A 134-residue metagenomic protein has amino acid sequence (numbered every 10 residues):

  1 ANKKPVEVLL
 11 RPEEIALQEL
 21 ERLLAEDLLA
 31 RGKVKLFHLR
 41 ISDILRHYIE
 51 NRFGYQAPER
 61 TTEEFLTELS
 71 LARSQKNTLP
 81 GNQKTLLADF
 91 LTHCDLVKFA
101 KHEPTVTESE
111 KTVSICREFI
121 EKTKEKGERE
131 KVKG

Functional and structural regions predicted by a protein language model:
A1-L36, K124-G134: Hydrophobic, helix-length membrane anchors
K4, V8, L29, K33 (+4 more regions): Non-transmembrane, amphipathic alpha-helical segments
L9-A16, Q83-F90, S109: Generic alpha-helical segment signature
L17-L20, H38, S42, L66 (+3 more regions): Generic structural concept
L23-A30, A72, V97, K101-P104 (+1 more regions): Secondary-structure edge/capping motif, primarily at the C-terminal ends of alpha-helices and the immediately following
A30, Y55-Q56, P104, E130: Short, polar/charged, Gly/Pro-enriched helix-capping and turn/loop motifs at alpha-helix termini and inter-helix linkers
K33-D95: Short, charged amphipathic alpha-helical segments flanked by flexible coils
K98-K126: Charge-enriched, short contiguous segments at helix-coil
